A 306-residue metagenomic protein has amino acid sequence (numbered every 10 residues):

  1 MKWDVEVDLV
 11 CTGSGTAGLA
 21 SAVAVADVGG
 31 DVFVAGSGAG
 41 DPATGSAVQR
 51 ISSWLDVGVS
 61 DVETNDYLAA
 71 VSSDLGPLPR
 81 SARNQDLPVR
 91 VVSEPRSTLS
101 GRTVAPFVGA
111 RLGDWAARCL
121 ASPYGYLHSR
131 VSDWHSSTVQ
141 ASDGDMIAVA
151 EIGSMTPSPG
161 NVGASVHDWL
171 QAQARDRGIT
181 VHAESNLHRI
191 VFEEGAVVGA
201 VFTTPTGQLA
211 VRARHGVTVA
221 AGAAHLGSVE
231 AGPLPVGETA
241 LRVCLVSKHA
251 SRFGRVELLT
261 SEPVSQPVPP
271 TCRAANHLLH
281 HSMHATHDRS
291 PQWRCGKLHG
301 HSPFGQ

Functional and structural regions predicted by a protein language model:
M1-S37: N-terminal Rossmann-like FAD-binding beta1-loop-alpha1 element of flavoenzymes
L9-V10, S46-W54, G216-V219: Short, well-ordered secondary-structure micro-motifs within conserved domains or adaptor modules
D31-V32, T180, E262-S265: Residue-level detector of anion-binding/catalytic polar loops
S37-V166, Q171, D176: Conserved N-terminal/central alpha/beta ligand/cofactor-binding core
D41, I190, H225-G227: Flexible loop/turn segments at secondary-structure boundaries
I147-H215, A221-G222: Helical element adjacent to the flavin cofactor pocket in flavoenzyme catalytic cores
G207, V211-R212, G216-A285: Glycine-rich loop(s) and the adjacent beta-strand/alpha-helix scaffold that form part
N276-Q306: C-terminal segments that line or cap access tunnels to active or ligand-binding sites in enzymes and enzyme-associated
